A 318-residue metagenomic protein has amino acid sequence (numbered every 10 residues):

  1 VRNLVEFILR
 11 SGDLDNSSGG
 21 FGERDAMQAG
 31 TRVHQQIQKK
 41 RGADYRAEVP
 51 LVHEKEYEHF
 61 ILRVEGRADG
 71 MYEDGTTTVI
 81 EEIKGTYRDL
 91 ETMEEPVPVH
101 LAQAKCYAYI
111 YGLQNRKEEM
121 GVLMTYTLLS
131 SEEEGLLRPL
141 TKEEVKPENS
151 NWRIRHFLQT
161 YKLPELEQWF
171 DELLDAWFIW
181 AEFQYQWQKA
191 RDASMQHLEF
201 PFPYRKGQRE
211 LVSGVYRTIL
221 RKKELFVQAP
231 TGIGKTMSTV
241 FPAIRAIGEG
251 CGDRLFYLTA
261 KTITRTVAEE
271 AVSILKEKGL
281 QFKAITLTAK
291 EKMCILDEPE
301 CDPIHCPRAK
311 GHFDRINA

Functional and structural regions predicted by a protein language model:
V1-T77, A102: Metal-dependent nuclease catalytic cores that hydrolyze phosphodiester bonds in DNA/RNA, characterized by
H53-L166, T239: Mg2+/Mn2+-dependent nuclease catalytic core
Q103-C106, W169, P242, V267-L275: Alpha-helical scaffold elements adjacent to nucleotide-binding pockets in ATP/GTP-utilizing enzyme cores
P164-H197: Charged, low-complexity
Q184-A193, L198-E199, C251-A318: A substrate-engagement module of RecA-like helicase motors
Q184-Q228: Conserved pre-motif I regulatory segment
Y216-R217, T236-C251, A271-L275: Walker A/P-loop NTP-binding motif
L220-P242, R254: Walker A/P-loop
